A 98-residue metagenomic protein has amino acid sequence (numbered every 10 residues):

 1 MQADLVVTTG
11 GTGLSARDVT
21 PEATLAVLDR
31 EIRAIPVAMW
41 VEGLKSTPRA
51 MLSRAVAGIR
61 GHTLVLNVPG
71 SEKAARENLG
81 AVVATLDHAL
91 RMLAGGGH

Functional and structural regions predicted by a protein language model:
M1-H98: Non-catalytic beta/alpha edge segments that cap or flank active sites
